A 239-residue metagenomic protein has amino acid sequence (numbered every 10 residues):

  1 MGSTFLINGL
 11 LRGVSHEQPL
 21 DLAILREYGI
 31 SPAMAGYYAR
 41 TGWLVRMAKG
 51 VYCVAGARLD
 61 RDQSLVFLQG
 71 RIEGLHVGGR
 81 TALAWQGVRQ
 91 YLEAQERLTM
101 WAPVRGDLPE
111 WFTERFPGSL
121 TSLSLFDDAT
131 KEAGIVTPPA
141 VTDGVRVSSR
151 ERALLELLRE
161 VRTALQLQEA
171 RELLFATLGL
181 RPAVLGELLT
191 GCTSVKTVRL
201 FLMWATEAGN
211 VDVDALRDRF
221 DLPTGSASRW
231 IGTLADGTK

Functional and structural regions predicted by a protein language model:
M1-L83, L178-A205: Short beta-edge/loop segments at beta->alpha junctions of small alpha/beta modules that act as binding/recognition
Y28, E132-K239: Hydrophobic alpha-helical interaction segments
R40, V88, E160-T163: Short, intrinsically disordered, mixed-charge
R40-G42, Y52-C53, E96-W101, R219-L222: Short linear loop/turn motifs
L65-L98, S148, G225-S228: Positively charged, aromatic-accented nucleic-acid-binding surfaces
G79-E132, P138: Exposed, interaction-prone assembly regions rather than primary DNA-binding/catalytic cores
